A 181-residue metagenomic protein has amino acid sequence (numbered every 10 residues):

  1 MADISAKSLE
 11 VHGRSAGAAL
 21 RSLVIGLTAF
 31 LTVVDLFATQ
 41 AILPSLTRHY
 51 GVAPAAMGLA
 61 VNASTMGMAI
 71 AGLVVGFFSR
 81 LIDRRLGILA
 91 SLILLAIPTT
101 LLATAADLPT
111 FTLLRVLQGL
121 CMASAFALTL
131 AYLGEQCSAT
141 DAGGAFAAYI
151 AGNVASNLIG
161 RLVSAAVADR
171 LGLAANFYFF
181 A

Functional and structural regions predicted by a protein language model:
M1-T28: Cytosolic juxtamembrane N-terminal segment immediately preceding the first transmembrane helix of multi-pass
L20-P54: Extracytoplasmic
F37, T65-L73, N157-L158: Residue-level signature of mid-helix packing/kink "hotspots" within the transmembrane helices of 12-pass Major
I70-A106: Conserved MFS/SLC helix-loop-helix module at the cytosolic interface between two early adjacent transmembrane helices
P98, P109-L117: Paired small-residue
T110, T140, A148-A181: Helix-loop-helix hairpin linking two adjacent transmembrane segments in secondary transporters
L114-N153: Cytoplasmic helix-loop-helix junction between adjacent transmembrane helices in 12-TM secondary transporters
